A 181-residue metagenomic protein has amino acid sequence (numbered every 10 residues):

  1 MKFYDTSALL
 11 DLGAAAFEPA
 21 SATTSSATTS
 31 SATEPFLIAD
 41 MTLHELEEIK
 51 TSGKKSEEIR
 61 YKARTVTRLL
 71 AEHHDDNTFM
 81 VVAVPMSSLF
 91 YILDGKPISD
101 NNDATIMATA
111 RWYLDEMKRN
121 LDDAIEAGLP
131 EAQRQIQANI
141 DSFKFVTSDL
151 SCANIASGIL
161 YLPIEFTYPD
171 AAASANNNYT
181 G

Functional and structural regions predicted by a protein language model:
M1-K144, L150-T180: Active-site-proximal, substrate-binding regions of enzyme catalytic domains and RNA-binding/basic surfaces
